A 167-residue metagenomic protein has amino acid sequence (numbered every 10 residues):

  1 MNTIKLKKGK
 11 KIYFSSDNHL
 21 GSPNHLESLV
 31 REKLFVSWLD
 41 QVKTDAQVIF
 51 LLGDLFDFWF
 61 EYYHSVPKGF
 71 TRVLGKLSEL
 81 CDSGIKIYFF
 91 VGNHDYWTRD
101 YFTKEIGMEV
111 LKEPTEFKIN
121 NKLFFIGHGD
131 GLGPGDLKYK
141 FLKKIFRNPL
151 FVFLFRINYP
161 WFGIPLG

Functional and structural regions predicted by a protein language model:
N2-K11, S15, L20-I119: Core catalytic region of metal-dependent phosphoesterases/phosphodiesterases, especially metallo-beta-lactamase-like
F14-S15, L123-G127: Short hydrophobic-aromatic micro-motifs
C81, N121, K140-L142: Short, basic, helix/turn surface patches
Y96-D100, I126-G127, G133-D136: Short, well-ordered, mixed-charge alpha-helical segments that flank or form enzyme active sites
K118-F124, L150: Acidic, His- and aromatic-enriched active-site or binding-groove loops in soluble protein domains that engage sugars
G129-G167: Active-site-proximal loop/helix segment associated with metal-binding centers of metalloenzymes
